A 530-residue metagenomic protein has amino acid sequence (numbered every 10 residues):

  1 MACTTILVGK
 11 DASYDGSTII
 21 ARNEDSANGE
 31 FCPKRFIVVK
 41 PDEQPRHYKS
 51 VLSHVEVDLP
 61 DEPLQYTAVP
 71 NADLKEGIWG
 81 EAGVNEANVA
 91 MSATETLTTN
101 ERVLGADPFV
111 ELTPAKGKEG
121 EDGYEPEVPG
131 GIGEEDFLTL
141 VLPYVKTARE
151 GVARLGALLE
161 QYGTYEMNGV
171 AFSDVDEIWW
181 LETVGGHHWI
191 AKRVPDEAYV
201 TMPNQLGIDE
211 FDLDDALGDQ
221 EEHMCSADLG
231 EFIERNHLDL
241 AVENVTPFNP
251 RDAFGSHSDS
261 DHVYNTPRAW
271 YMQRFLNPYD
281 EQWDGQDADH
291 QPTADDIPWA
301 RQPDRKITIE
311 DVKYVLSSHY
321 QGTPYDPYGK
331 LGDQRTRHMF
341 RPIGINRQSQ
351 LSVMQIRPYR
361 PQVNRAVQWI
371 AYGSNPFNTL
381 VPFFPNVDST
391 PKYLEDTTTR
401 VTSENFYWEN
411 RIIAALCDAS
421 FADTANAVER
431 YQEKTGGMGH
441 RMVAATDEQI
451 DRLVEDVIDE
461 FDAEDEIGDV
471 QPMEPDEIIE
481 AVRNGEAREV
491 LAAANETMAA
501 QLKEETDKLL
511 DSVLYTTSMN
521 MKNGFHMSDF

Functional and structural regions predicted by a protein language model:
A2-E134, R154-D289, A294: A contiguous strand-loop segment
D15, S26-G29, F36-P45, D58 (+3 more regions): C-terminal/peripheral segments of proteins
P60-Y66, V152, K330-H338: Short Pro/Gly-enriched beta-strand edge/turn motifs at strand-loop
Y124-E127, F137-V145: Second-shell loop/turn segments in exported
G151-E160, V312-L316: Short, well-structured alpha-helical segments that form the helix of a local strand-helix-strand
G230-N364: Glycine-rich, aromatic-lined ligand/substrate-binding cores of catalytic and carbohydrate-binding domains
Y325-A463: Substrate-recognition/cap regions that form aromatic- and gly/pro-loop-enriched pockets for small-molecule ligands
K434-F530: Histidine-centered catalytic/metal-binding microenvironments
